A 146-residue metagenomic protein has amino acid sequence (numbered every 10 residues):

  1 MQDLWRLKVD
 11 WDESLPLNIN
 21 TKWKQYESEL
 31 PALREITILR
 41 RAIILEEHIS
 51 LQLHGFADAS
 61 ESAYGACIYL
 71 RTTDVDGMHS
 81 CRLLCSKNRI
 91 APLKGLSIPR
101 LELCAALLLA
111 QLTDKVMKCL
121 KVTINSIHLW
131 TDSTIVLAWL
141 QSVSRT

Functional and structural regions predicted by a protein language model:
M1, W23, E27, F56-D58 (+5 more regions): Mobile genetic element proteins and their domesticated derivatives, centered on retroelements and DNA transposons
M1-E47, Q52: C-terminal reverse transcriptase regions that engage the nucleic-acid substrate
L45-Q52, F56-E61, S97-E102: Secondary-structure capping and boundary motifs in well-ordered enzyme cores
Q52-H54, A63, R82, C104 (+1 more regions): Beta-sheet entry/capping signal
G55-C81: Acidic, metal-ligating active-site segments
A59-S62, Y69-R71, S86-R89, D132-T134 (+1 more regions): An acidic- and aromatic-residue-enriched active-site/binding cleft used to recognize and process polar
T72-C104, S142: A short, polar/acidic, helix/strand-boundary loop motif
L108-T146: RNase H catalytic domain
